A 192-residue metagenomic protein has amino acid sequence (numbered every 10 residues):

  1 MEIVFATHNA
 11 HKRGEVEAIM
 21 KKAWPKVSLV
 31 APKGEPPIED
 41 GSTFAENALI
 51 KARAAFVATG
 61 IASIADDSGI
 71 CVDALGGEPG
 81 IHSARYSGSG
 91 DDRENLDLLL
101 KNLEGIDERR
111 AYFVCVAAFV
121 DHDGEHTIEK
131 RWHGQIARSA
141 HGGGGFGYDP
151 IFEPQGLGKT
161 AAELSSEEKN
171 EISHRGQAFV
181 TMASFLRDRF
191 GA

Functional and structural regions predicted by a protein language model:
E2-V4, H11-A192: Anionic-ligand binding patches
